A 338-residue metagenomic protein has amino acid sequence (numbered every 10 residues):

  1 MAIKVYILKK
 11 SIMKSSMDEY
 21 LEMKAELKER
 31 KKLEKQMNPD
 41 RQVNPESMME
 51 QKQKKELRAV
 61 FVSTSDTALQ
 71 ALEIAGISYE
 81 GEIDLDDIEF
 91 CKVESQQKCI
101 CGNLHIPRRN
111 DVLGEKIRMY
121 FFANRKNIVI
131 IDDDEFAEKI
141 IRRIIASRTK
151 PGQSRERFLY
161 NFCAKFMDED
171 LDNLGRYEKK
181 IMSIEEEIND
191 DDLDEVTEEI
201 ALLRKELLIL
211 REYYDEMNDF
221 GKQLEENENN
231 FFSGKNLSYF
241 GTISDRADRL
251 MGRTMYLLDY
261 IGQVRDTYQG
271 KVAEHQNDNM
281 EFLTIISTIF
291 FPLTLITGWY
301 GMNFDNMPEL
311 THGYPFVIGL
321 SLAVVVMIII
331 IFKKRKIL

Functional and structural regions predicted by a protein language model:
M1-E226, R246-R249, I337-L338: Peripheral, non-transmembrane regulatory/ligand-interaction domains of membrane transport proteins
K9, M23, E82, V93 (+11 more regions): Generic signature of intrinsically disordered, low-complexity segments enriched in small/polar residues
A68, F136, R155, L159 (+4 more regions): Alpha-helical structural motif
Q97, N236, Q276, N306-Y314: Solvent-exposed, flexible loop/coil residues
Q153-S154, F220-G221, Y256, P315 (+1 more regions): Short, intrinsically disordered/low-complexity patches at protein termini and at juxtamembrane boundaries
F166, S183-E185, D192-Y300: Membrane-associated alpha-helical segments
I286-L338: Alpha-helical transmembrane anchor segments
